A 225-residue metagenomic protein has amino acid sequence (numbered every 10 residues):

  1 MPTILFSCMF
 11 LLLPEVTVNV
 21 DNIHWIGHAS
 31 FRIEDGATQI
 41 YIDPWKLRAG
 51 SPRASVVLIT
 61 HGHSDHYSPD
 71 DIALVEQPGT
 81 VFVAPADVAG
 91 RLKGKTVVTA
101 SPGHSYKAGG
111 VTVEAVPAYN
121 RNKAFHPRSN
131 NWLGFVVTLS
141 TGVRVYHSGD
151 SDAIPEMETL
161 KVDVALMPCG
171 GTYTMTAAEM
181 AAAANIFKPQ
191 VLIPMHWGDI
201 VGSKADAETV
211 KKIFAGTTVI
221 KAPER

Functional and structural regions predicted by a protein language model:
T3-L12: Sec-dependent N-terminal signal peptides
F6, S68, L192: Residue-level signal for inorganic ion chemistry
L13-P52, T99-K161, M175, A222-R225: Core dinuclear metal-dependent hydrolase active-site scaffold
Y41, W45-R91, K161-L166, K188: Active-site metal-binding motif and surrounding structural segment of the metallo-beta-lactamase
R48-A49, H63-Y67, A89-L92, H104-K107 (+4 more regions): Active-site environment of divalent metal-dependent phosphoester hydrolases
L58-I59, E114-A118, M167, P194: Redox-cofactor binding/interface segments in oxidoreductases and associated redox assembly factors
T96-K107, L139, A181, N185-R225: Binuclear metal-ion centers of metallo-dependent hydrolases, dominated by the metallo-beta-lactamase
V164-N185: Active-site-proximal segments of metal-dependent phosphoesterases and phosphodiesterases across multiple
